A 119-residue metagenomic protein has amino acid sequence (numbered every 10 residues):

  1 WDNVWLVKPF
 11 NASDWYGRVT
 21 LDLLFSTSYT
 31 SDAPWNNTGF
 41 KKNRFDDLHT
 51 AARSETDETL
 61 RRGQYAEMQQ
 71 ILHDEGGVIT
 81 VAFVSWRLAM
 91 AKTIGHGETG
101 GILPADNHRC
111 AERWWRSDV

Functional and structural regions predicted by a protein language model:
W1-V119: Detector for C-terminal structural segments
